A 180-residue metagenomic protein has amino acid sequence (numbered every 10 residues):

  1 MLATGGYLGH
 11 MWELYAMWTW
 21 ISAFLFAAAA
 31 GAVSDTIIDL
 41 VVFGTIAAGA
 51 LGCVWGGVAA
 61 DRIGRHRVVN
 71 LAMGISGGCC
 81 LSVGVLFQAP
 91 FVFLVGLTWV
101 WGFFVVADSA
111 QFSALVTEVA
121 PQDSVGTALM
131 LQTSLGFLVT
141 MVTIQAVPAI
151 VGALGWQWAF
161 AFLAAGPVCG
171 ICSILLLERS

Functional and structural regions predicted by a protein language model:
M1-A50, S113, T143-I144: Extracytoplasmic gate region of multi-pass secondary transporters
S34, R65, S124-G126: Cytoplasm-facing, short amphipathic helices at loop-to-helix transitions on the intracellular side of 12-TM secondary
A50, G77-L81, A164-I171: Small-residue-rich packing faces within the transmembrane alpha-helices of Major Facilitator Superfamily
G52-G64, V151: Helix-to-loop junctions at the C-terminal end of transmembrane segments in multipass secondary transporters
A60-L115: C-terminal transmembrane helical hairpin of 12-TM major facilitator-type secondary transporters
V119-A153: A late C-terminal transmembrane helix in Major Facilitator Superfamily
W156, A161-S180: Multi-pass alpha-helical transporter architecture, strongest for 12-TM Major Facilitator/SLC carriers used
